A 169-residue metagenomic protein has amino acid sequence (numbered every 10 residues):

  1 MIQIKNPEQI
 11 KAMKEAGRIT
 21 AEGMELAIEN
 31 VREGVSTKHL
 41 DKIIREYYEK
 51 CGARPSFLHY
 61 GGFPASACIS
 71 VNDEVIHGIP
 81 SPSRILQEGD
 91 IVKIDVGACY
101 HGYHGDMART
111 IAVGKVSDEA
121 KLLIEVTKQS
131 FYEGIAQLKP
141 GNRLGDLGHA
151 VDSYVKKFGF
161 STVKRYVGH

Functional and structural regions predicted by a protein language model:
M1-G168: Active-site neighborhoods and metal-handling regions in enzymes and metal-associated proteins
